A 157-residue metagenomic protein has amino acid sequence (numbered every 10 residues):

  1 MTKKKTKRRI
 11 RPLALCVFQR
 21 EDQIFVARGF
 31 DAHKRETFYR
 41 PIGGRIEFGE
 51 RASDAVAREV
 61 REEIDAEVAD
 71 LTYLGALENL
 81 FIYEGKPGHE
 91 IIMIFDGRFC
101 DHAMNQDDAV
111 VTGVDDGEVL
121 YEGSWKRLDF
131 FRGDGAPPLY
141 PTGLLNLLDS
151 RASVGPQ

Functional and structural regions predicted by a protein language model:
M1-T6, I82-Y83, V110-G113: Short, P/G- and charge-enriched loop/turn segments at secondary-structure junctions
T2-F25, R45, L71, D96: Conserved N-terminal beta-strand and adjoining loop/helix that marks the start of the Nudix/MutT-like hydrolase domain
T6-I10, F38, G85-I91, D115-L120: A generic structural micro-feature
Q19-I24, H33-R35, E47-F48, N79-L80 (+1 more regions): Short, charged/polar surface micro-motifs in flexible loops or helix N-caps
Q23-E62: Conserved Nudix-box catalytic region and its N-terminal flanking loop in Nudix hydrolases and closely related
E67-A76: A short coil-to-beta-strand element that immediately follows conserved catalytic motifs
F81-A109, S124, D129, G143-L147: Active-site-adjacent beta-strand/loop module that shapes the phosphate/pyrophosphate-binding cleft
D134-Q157: Charged phosphate-binding loop/patch that engages nucleotide di/tri-phosphates or the phosphate backbone of nucleic
